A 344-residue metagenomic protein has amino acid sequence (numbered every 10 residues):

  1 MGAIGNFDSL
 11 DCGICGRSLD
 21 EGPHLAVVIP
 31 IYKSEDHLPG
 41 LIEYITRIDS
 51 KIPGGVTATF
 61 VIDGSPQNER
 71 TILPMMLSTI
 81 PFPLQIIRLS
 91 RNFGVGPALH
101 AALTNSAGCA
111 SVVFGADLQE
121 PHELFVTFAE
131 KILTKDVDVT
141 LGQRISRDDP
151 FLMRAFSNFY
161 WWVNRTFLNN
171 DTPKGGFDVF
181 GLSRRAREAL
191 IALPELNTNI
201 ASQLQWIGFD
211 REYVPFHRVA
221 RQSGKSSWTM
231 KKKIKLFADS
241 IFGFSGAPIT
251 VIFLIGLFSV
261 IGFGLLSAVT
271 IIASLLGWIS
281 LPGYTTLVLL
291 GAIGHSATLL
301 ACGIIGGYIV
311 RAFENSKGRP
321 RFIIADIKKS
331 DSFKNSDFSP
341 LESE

Functional and structural regions predicted by a protein language model:
G2-D149: Structured catalytic core of nucleotide-sugar glycosyltransferases
G2-H24, S34-D36, A201-E344: Hydrophobic helical membrane-anchoring modules
L41-Y44, I48, F128, F159 (+4 more regions): A ubiquitous structural signal for well-ordered alpha-helices
Y44, A58, V95, A110 (+8 more regions): Residue-level recognition of specific faces of alpha-helices
I45, A102, D117, T140 (+5 more regions): Residue-level signature of catalytic and energy-coupling elements of molecular machines, predominantly ATP/GTP-dependent
L89-R91, V95-N105, H122-T198, A220-K231 (+1 more regions): Acceptor/aglycone-binding surface of glycosyltransferases and processive sugar-polymer synthases
